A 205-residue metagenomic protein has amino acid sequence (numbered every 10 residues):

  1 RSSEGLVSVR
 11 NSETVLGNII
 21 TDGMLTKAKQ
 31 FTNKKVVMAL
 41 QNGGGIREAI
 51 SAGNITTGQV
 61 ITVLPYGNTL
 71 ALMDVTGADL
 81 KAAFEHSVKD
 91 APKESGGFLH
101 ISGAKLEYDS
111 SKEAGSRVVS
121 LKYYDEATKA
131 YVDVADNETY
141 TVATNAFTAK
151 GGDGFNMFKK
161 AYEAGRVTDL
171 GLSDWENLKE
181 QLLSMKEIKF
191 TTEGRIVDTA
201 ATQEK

Functional and structural regions predicted by a protein language model:
R1-K205: Catalytic centers of hydrolytic enzymes
